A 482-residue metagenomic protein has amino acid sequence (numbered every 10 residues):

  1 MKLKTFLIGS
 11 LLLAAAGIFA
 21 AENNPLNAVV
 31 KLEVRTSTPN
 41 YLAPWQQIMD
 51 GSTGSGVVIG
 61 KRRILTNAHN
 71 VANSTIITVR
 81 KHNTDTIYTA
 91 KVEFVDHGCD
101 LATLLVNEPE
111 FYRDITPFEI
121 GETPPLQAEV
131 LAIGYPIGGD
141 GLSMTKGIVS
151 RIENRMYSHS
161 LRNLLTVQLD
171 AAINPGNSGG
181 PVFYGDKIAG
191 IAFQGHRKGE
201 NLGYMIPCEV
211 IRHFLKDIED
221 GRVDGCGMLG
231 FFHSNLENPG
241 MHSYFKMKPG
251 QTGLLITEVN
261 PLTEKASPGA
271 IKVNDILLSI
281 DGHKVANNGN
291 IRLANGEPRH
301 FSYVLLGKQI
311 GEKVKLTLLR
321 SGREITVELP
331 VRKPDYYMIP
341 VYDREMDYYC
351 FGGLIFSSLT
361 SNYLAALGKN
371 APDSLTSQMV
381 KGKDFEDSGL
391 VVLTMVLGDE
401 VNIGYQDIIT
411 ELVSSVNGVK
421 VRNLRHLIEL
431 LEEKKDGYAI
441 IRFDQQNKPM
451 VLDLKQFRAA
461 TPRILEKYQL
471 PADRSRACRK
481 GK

Functional and structural regions predicted by a protein language model:
S10-F19: Hydrophobic h-region of N-terminal signal peptides that target proteins for export in Gram-negative bacteria
A21, N27, G60, A68 (+5 more regions): C-terminal recognition in membrane/secretory proteostasis and scaffolding
A28-R35, P39-Q47, N107-P117, S143-E200 (+5 more regions): Active-site region of chymotrypsin-like
T38, G60-L142, P175, G199 (+1 more regions): Conserved active-site neighborhood of the chymotrypsin/trypsin-like protease fold
Y41-T78, Q194, P268, S279-H283: Catalytic histidine site
V57, A172-I191, S267-V273, Y405 (+1 more regions): Catalytic nucleophile loop of clan PA
N73-I76, H82-K91, L126-L131, L142-R155 (+5 more regions): Beta-strand/loop subdomains of soluble extracytoplasmic proteins
V95-C99, S150-S158, L236-N238: Short, conserved beta-turn/loop elements at beta-strand boundaries and strand-helix junctions
